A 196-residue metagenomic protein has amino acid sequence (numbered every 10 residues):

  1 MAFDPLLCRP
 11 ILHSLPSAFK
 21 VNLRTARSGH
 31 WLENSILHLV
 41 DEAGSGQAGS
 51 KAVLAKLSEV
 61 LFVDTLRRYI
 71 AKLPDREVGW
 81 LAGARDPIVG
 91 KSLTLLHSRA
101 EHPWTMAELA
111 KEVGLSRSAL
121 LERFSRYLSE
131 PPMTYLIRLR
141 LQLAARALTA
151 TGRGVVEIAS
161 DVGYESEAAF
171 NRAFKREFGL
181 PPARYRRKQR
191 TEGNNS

Functional and structural regions predicted by a protein language model:
M1-V40, Y69-K72: A hydrophobic/aromatic-rich effector-binding and dimerization subdomain of bacterial HTH-type transcriptional regulators
H13, N34, D41, A82 (+2 more regions): Charged/polar, solvent-exposed surface patches and flexible loops
F19-R27, A43-S58, F62-H102, A107-V113 (+2 more regions): Short, Lys/Arg-enriched, Trp-marked, Pro/Gly-tolerant hinge/linker segments that flank
G29-L32, V60, G154, S160: A generic short-segment signal for beta-strand/edge and adjacent turn/coil regions
I36, S58, L141: Short amphipathic alpha-helical/adjacent loop interface patches that line ligand and macromolecule-binding sites
K91-S98, P103-A110, L115-S116, E122-N171 (+2 more regions): Terminal helix-turn-helix DNA-binding modules in bacterial transcription factors
